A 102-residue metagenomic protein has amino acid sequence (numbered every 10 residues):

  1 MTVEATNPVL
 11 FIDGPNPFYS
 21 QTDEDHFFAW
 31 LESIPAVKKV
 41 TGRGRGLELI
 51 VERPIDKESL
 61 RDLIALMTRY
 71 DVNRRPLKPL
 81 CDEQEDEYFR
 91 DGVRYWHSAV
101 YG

Functional and structural regions predicted by a protein language model:
T6-D13: Short, hydrophobic beta-strand segments
D13-T22: Short, surface-exposed ligand-recognition loops at beta-strand->loop->(often short) alpha-helix junctions that present
Q21-D25, L60-R61: Conserved strand-to-helix beginnings and helix N-cap segments that scaffold or border functional pockets
D23-S33: Short amphipathic alpha-helical segments
L31-T41: Short acidic amphipathic segments
K39-D62: Short, intrinsically disordered low-complexity segments
P54-G102: Helix-rich interaction surfaces within compact, conserved domain-sized segments that mediate assembly or partner
